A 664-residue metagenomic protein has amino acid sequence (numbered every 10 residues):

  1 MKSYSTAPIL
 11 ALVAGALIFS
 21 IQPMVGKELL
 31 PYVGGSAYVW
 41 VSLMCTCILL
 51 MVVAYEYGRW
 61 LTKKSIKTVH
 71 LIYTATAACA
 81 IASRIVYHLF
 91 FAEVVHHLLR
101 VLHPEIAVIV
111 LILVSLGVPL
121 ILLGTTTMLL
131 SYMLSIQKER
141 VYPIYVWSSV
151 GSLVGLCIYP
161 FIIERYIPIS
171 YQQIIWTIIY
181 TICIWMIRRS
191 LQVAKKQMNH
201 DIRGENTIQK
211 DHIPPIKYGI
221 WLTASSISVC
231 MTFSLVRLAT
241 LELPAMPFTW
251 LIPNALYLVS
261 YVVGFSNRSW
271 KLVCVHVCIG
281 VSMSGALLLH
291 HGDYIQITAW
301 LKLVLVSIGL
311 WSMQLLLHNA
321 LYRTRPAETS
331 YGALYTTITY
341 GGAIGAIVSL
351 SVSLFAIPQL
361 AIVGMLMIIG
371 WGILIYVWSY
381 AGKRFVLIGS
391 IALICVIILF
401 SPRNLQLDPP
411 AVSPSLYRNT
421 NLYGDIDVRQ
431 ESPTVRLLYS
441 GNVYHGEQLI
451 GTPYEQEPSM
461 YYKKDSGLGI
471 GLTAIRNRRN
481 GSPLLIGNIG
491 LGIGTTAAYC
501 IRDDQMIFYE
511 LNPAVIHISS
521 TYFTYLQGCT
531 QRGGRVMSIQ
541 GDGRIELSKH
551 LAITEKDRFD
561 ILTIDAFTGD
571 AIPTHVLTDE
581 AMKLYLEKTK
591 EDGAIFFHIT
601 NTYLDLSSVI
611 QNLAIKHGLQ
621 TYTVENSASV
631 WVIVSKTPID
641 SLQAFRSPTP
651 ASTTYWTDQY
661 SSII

Functional and structural regions predicted by a protein language model:
M1-A651, D658-S662: Alpha-helical transmembrane segments of multi-pass membrane proteins
